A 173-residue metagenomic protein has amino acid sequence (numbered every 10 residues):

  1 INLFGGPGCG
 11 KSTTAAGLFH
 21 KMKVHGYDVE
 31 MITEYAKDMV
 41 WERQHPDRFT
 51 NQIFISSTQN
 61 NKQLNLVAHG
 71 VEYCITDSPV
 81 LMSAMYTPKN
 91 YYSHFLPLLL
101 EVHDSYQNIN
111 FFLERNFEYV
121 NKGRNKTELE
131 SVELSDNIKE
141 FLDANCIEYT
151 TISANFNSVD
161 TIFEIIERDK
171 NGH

Functional and structural regions predicted by a protein language model:
L3: Hydrophobic anchor at the beta1->P-loop junction of P-loop NTPases
P7: The conserved Walker
K11: Conserved lysine of the Walker
T14: Hydrophobic positions on the alpha1 helix immediately C-terminal to the Walker A/P-loop
G17: Active-site signature of alpha/beta-hydrolase-fold catalytic machinery across serine- and Asp/Cys-nucleophile hydrolases
H20-T58: Conserved substrate/cofactor phosphate-moiety recognition/catalytic segment in nucleotide-dependent phosphotransferases
H45-N90: Conserved nucleotide-sensing/catalytic segment adjacent to the nucleotide-binding pocket in NTP-handling enzymes
N90-N157, E164-G172: A glycine- and Lys/Arg-enriched "phosphate-lid" helix/loop adjacent to the NTP-binding pocket of small-molecule kinases
